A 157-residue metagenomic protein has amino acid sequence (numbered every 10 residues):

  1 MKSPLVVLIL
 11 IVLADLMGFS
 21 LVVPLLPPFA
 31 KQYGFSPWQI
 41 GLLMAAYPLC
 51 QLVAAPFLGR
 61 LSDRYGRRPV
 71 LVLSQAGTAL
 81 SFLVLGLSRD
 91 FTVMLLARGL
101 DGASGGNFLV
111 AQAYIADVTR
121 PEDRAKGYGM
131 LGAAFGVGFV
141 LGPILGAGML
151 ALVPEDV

Functional and structural regions predicted by a protein language model:
K2-P48: Helix-loop boundary and gating motifs at the non-cytosolic
L13, S81, T92-G106: Hydrophobic core of transmembrane alpha-helices in multi-pass small-molecule transporters, especially MFS/SLC-type
G34, G66, L87-T92: Helix-breaking motifs and short loop linkers at transmembrane-helix boundaries and internal kinks in secondary membrane
P48-P56, G106, F139-V140: Residue-level signature of mid-helix packing/kink "hotspots" within the transmembrane helices of 12-pass Major
P69-V84: Structural signature of the two symmetry-related core transmembrane helices
A97-G136: Cytoplasmic helix-loop-helix junction between adjacent transmembrane helices in 12-TM secondary transporters
L131-V157: Helix-loop-helix hairpin linking two adjacent transmembrane segments in secondary transporters
